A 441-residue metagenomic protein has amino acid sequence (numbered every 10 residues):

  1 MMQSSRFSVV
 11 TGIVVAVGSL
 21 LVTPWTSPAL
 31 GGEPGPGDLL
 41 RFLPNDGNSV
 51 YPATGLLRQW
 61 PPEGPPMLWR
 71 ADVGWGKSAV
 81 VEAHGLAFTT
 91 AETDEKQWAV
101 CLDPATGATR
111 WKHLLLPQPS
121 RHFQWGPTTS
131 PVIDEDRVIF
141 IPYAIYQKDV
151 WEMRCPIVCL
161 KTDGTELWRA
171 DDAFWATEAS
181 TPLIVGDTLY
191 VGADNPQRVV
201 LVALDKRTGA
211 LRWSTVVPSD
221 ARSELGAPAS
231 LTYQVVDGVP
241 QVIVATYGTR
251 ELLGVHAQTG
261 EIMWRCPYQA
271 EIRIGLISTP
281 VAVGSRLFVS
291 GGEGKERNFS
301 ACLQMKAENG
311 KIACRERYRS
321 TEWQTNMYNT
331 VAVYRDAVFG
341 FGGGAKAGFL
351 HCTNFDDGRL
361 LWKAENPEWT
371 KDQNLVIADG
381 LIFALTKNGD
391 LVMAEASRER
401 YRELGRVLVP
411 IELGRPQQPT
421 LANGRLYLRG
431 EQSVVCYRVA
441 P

Functional and structural regions predicted by a protein language model:
M1-V9: N-terminal secretory signal peptides that target proteins for export/translocation
S8-P24: Bacterial N-terminal signal peptides
S27-P441: Noncatalytic, solvent-exposed loop/strand surfaces of beta-propeller-type extracellular/periplasmic domains
